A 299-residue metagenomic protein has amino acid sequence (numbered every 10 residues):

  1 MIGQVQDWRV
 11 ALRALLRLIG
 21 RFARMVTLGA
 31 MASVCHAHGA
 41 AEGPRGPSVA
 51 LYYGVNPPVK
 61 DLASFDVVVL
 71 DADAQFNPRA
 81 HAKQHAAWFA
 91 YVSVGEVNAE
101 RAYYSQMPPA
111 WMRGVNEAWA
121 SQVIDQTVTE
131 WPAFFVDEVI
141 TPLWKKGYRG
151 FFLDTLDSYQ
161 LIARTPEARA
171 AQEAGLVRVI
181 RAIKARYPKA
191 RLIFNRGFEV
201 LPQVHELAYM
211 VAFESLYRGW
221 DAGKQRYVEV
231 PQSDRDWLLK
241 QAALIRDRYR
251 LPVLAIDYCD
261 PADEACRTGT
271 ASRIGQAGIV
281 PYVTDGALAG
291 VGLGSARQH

Functional and structural regions predicted by a protein language model:
M1-L18: N-terminal secretory signal peptides that target proteins for export/translocation
I2-Q4, F22, A90: Generic N-terminal leader/processing signal
W8, M31, D73-A74: Intrinsically disordered low-complexity regions specifically enriched for long asparagine
V10, L15, T27, H36-A37: Residue-level recognition of conserved structural "scaffold" positions that shape functional pockets and channels
A14, L18, F22-M25, A87: Hydrophobic alpha-helical segments, especially transmembrane helices and their immediate juxtamembrane helical caps
A23-S33: Bacterial N-terminal signal peptides
H38-H299: Glycan-processing catalytic domains of CAZymes
